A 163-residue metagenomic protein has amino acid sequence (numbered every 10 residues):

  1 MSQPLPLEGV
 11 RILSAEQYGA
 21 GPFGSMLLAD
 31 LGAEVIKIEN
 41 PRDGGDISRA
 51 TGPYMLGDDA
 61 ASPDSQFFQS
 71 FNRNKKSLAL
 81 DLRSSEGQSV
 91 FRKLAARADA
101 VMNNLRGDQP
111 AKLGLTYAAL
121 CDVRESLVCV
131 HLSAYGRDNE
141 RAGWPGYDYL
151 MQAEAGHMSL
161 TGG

Functional and structural regions predicted by a protein language model:
M1-G163: N-terminal helix-loop segment corresponding to the beta1-alpha1 unit of nucleotide/adenylate-binding folds
